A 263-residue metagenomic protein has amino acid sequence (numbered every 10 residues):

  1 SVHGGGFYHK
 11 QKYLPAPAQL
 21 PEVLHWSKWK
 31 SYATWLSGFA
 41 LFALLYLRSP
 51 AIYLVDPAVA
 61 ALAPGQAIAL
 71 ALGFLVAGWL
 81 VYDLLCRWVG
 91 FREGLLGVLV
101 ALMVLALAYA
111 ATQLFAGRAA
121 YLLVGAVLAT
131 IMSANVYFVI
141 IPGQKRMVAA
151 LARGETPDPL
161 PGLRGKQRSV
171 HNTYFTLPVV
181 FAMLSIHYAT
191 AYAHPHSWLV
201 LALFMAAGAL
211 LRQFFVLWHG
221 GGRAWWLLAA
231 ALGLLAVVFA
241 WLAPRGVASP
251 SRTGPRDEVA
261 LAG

Functional and structural regions predicted by a protein language model:
S1-R252: Polytopic transmembrane helical bundles with strong interfacial aromatic enrichment
D257-G263: Sequence/structural segment immediately N-terminal to covalent heme-attachment motifs in c-type and related
